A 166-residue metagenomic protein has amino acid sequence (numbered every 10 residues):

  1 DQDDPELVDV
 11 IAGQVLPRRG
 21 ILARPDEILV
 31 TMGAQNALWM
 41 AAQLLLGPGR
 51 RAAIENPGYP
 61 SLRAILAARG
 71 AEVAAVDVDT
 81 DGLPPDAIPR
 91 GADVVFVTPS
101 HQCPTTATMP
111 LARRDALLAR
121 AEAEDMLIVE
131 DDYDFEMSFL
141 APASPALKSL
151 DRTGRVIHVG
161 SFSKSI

Functional and structural regions predicted by a protein language model:
D1-E124, E136-I157: Conserved core of the PLP fold type I
I157-I166: PLP-dependent aminotransferase class I/II
